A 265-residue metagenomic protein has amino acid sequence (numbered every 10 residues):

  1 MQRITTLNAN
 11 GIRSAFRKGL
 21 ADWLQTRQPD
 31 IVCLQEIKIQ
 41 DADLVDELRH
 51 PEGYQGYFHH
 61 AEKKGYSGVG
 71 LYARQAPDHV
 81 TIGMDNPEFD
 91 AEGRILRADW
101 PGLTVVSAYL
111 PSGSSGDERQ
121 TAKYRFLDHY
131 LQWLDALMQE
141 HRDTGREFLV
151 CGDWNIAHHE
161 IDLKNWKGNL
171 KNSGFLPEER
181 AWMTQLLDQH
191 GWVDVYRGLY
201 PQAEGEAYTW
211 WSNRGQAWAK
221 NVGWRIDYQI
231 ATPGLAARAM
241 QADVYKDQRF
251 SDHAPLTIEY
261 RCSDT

Functional and structural regions predicted by a protein language model:
M1-P51, Q55, A61-V69, I82 (+2 more regions): N-terminal, active-site-proximal structural segment of metallo-dependent hydrolase catalytic domains
Q2-N10, G102-D117, C151: Active-site-proximal beta-strand elements of phosphoester/diester hydrolases
L7-N8, L24-A42, V105, L134-E160 (+4 more regions): Active-site beta-strand/loop signature of hydrolases that rely on acidic residues for catalysis
I37-Q40, V45-S115: Structured beta-strand-rich core segments of catalytic domains in phosphoester-bond hydrolases
E52-Q55, D128-V222, I226: Metal-dependent phosphoesterases centered on the DNase I-like endonuclease/exonuclease/phosphatase
K64-H79, R214-A237: Conserved beta strand-loop-helix elements of the APE1-like EEP
D85-N86, L110-D128, K167-N172: Surface-exposed cleft-lining segments at the edges of enzyme active sites
D243-T265: Surface polyanion/phosphate-binding segment centered on an Asp-His-Pro turn
